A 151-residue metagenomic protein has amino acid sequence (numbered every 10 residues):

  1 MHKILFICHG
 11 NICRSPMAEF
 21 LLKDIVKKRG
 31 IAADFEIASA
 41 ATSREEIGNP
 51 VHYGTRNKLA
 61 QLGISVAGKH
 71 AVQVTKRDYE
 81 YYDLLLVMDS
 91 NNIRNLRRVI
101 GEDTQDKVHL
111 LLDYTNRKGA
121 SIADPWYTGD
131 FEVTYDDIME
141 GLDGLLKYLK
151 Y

Functional and structural regions predicted by a protein language model:
M1-Y81, K147-Y151: Conserved active-site segments centered on acidic
S15, D89-S90: Helix N-cap/beta->alpha junction signal
D78, L84, S90-Y151: Phosphate-binding/catalytic loops
